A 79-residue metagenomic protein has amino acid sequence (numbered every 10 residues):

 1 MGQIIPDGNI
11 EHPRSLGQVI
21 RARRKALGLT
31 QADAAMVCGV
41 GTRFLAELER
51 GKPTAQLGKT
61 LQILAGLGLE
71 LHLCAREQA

Functional and structural regions predicted by a protein language model:
M1-S15, A65, E70, A75-A79: N-terminal flexible/basic segments that precede or flank functional cores
Q18, G28-L29, A55: Residue-level signal for the short linker/turn that defines the boundary of a DNA-recognition helix
R21, A32, L61: Short glycine-/small-residue-rich flexible loop motifs, especially phosphate/cofactor-binding loops
K25, M36, A65: Short polybasic/polar patches that bind polyanions
L29-F44: Short alpha-helical DNA-recognition segment
K52-L64: Short, basic-rich loop-to-helix N-cap that marks the start of a DNA-contacting helix
